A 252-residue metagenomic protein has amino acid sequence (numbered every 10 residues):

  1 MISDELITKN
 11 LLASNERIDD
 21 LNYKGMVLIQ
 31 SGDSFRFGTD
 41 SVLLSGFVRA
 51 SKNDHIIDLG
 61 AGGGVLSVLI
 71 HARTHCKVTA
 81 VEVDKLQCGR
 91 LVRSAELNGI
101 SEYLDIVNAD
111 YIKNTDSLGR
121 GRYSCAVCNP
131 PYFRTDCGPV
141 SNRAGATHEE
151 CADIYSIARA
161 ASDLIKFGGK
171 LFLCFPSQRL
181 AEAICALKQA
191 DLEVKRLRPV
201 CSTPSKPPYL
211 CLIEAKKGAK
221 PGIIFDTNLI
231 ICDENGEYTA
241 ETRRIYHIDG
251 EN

Functional and structural regions predicted by a protein language model:
K9-S51: Class I SAM-dependent transferase core
V27, K77, Y103-D105, E193-R196: Conserved beta-strand segments of alpha/beta enzyme cores
Q30, N108-A109, F175, R198: Short loop/edge segments at beta-strand edges and connector loops that shape dinucleotide/nucleotide cofactor-binding
L44, N129, I157, A215: Residue-level signal for inorganic ion chemistry
G46-G119, C125-P139: Conserved SAM/SAH cofactor-binding pocket of Class I
P130-S156, A160: Mobile active-site "lid"/loop adjacent to the S-adenosyl-L-methionine
D153-P208: Conserved Class I SAM-dependent methyltransferase catalytic core
S205-N252: SAM/dcSAM-binding transferase cores
